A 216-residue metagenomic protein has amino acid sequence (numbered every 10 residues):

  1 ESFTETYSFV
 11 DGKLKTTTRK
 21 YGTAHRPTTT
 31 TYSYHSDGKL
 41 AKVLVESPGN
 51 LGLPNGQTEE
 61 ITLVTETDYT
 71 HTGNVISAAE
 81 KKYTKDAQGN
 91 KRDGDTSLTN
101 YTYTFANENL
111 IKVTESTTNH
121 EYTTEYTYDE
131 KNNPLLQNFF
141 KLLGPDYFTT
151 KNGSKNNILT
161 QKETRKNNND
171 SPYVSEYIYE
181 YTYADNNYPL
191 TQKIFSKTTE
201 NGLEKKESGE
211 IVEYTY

Functional and structural regions predicted by a protein language model:
E1-Y216: Buried hydrophobic residues that stabilize the cores of well-folded domains
